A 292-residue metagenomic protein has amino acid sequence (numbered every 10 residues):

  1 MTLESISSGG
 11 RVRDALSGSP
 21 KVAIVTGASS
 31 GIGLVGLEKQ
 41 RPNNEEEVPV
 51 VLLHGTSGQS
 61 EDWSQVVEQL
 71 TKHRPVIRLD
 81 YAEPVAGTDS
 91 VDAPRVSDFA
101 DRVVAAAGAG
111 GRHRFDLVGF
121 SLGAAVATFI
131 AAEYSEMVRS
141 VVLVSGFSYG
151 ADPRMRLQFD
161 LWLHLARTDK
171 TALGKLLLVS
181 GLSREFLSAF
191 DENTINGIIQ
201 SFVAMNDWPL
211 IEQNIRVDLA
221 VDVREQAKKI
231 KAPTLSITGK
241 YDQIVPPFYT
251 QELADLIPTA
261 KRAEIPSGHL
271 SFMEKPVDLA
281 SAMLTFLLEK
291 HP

Functional and structural regions predicted by a protein language model:
S29: Conserved glycine-rich cofactor-binding loop
L37-D89: Conserved HGGG/HGGXW glycine-rich cap/lid loop of the alpha/beta-hydrolase fold
Q65-E68, I77-V118: Active-site loop/oxyanion-hole signature of alpha/beta-hydrolase fold enzymes
G119-G123, A127: Gly/Ala-rich beta-loop-alpha elbow adjacent to hydrolase catalytic centers
A132, R139-D169: Flexible "cap/lid" loop of the alpha/beta hydrolase fold
D152-R154, A172-Q226: Conserved alpha/beta-hydrolase catalytic His-Asp/Glu region
I230, S236-T238, D242: Short beta-strand/loop motif that positions the catalytic acidic residue of the alpha/beta-hydrolase fold
S267-A280: Catalytic histidine-centered segment of alpha/beta-hydrolase-like enzymes
